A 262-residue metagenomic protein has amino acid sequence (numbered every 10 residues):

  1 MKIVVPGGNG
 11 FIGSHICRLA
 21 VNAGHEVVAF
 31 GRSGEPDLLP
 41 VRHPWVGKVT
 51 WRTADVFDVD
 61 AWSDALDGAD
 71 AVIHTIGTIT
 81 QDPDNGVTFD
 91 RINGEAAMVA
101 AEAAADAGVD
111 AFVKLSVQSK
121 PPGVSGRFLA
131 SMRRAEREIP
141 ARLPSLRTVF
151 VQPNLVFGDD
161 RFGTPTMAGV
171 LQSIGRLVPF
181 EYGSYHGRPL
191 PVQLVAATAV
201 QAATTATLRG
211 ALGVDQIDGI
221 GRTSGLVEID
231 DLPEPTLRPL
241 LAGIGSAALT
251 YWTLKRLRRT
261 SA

Functional and structural regions predicted by a protein language model:
I3-H25: N-terminal Rossmann NAD(P)H-binding glycine-rich loop of SDR-like oxidoreductase domains
E26, S33-G34, T78, P83-R137 (+1 more regions): Conserved Rossmann-fold NAD(P)-dependent oxidoreductase catalytic core, especially the SDR/UDP-sugar
F30-E35, V56: N-terminal Rossmann-fold cofactor-binding loop
L39, H43-V99, A103-D106: NAD(P)H-binding glycine-rich loop region in Rossmannoid oxidoreductase-like domains and their noncatalytic homologs
I92, A96-A97, G163, G183-A202: Substrate-positioning beta->alpha
V149-V170, R176-V178: Flexible, glycine-rich beta-alpha linker
G175, P189-I229: Alpha-helical substrate-binding/gating segment
P233-R258: Hydrophobic alpha-helical topogenic segments used for membrane insertion/localization
